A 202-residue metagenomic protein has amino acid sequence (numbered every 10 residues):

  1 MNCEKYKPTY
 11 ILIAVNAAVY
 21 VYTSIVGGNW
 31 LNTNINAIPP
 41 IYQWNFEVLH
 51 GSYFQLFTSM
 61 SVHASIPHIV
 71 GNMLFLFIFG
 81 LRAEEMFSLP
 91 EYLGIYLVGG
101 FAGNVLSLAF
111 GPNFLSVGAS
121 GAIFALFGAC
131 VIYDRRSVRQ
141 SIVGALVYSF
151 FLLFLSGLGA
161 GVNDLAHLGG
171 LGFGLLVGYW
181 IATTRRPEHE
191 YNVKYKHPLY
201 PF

Functional and structural regions predicted by a protein language model:
M1-F202: A detector for small-residue-rich transmembrane helices and their helix-helix packing motifs
